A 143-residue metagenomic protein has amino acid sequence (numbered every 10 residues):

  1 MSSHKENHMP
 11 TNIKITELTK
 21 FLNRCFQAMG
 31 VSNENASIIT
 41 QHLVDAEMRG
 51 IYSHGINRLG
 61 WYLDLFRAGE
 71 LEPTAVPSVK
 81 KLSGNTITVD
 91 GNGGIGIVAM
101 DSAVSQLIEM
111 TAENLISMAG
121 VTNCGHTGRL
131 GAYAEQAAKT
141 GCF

Functional and structural regions predicted by a protein language model:
H4-M29: Generic N-terminal amphipathic, Lys/Arg-enriched alpha-helix
N12, G94-I97, A138-C142: Conserved, well-structured ligand/cofactor-binding cores
L22, L107, Y133: Aromatic/hydrophobic pocket-lining residues that form π-stacking "cages" and hydrophobic walls in ligand
Q27-G30, M48-S53: N-terminal and secondary-structure boundary signal
N33-V44: Short, well-structured alpha-helical segments
A36, I108-E113: Glycine-rich phosphate/diphosphate-binding loops that line cofactor/substrate pockets in enzymes
T40, I116-F143: Glycine-rich anion/phosphate-binding loop at the beta-strand->alpha-helix junction
G55-I108: Active-site cofactor/substrate anionic-group-binding motifs, chiefly glycine- and Lys/Arg-rich phosphate-binding loops
